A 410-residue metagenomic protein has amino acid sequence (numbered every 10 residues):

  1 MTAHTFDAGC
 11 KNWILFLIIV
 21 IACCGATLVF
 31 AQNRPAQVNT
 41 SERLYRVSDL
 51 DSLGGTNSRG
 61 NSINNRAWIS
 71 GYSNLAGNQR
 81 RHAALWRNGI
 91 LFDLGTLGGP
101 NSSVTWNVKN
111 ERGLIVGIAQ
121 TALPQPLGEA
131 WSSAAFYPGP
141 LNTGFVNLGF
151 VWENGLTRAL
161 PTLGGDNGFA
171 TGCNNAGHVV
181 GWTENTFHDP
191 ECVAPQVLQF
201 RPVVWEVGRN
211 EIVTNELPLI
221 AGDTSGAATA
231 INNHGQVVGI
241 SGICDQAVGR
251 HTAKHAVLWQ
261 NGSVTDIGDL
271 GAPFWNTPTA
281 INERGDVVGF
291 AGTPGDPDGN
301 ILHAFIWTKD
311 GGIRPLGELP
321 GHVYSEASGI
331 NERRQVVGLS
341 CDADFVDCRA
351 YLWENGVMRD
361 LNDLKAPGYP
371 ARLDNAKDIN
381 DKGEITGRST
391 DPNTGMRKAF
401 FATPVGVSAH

Functional and structural regions predicted by a protein language model:
T2-H410: Residue-level hotspots at or immediately adjacent to binding/recognition sites across diverse folds
